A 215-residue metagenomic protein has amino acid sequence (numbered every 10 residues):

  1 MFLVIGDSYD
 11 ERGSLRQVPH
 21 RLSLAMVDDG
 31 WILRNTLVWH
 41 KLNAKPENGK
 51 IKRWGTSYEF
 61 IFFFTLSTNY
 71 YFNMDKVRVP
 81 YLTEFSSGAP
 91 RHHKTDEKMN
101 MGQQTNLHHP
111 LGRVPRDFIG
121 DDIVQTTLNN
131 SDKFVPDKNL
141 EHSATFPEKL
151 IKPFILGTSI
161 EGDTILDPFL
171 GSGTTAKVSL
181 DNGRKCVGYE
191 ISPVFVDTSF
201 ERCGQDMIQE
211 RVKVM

Functional and structural regions predicted by a protein language model:
M1-C203: Core catalytic lobe of class I
F200-M215: S-adenosyl-L-methionine
